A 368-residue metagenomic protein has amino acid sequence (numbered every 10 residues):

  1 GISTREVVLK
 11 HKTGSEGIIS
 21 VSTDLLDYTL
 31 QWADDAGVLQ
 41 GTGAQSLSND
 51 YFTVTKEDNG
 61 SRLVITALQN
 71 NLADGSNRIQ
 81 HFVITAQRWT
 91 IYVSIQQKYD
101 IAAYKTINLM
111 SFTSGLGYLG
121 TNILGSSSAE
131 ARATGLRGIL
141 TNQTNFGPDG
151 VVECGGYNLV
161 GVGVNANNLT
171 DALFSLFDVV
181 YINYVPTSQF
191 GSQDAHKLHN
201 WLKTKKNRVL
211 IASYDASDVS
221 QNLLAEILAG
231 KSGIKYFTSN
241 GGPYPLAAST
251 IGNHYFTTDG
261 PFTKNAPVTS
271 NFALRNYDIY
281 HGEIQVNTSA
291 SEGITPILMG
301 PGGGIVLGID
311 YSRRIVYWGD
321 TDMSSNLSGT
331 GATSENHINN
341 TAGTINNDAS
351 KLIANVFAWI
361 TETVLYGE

Functional and structural regions predicted by a protein language model:
G1, E6-G14: Short, solvent-exposed loop/linker segments at the N-terminal edge of repeated beta-sheet extracellular domains
G1-I2, I18-V64: Surface-exposed binding patches on compact interaction domains or structured appendages
D74-R88: A short beta-strand micro-motif common to beta-rich folds, especially ectodomain repeats
W89-I101: C-terminal edge beta-strand
I101-V179, S324-S325, N340, A354 (+1 more regions): Aromatic-Pro/Gly-enriched surface loop or interdomain linker that acts as a lid/target-recognition segment
A102-Y104, S111, G115-T121, K235 (+2 more regions): Extracellular ligand-binding/catalytic regions of CAZymes and related secreted enzymes and adhesion modules
T134, P186-N276: A glycine-rich, often tryptophan-bearing local segment used as a flexible ligand/cofactor-contacting loop or short
S239-T330: Catalytic beta-strand/loop cores that center a nucleophilic Ser/Cys/Thr and support acyl-enzyme chemistry
